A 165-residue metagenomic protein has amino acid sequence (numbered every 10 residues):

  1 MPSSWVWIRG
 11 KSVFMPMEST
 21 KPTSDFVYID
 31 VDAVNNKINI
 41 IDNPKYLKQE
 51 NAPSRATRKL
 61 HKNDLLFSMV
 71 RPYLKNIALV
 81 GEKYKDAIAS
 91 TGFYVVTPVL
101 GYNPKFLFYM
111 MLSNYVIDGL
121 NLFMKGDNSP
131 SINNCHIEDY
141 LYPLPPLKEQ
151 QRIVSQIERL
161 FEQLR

Functional and structural regions predicted by a protein language model:
M1-K21, L147-V154, E162-R165: Non-catalytic DNA-recognition/assembly elements of restriction-modification systems
P2-K11, K75, V96-N103, Y109-M110 (+2 more regions): Catalytic cores of nucleotide-enabled group-transfer and carboxylate-activating enzymes in metabolic and assembly-line
R9, K59, L66-F67, V95 (+2 more regions): Structured core elements
K11-K21, I29-K62, E82: Sequence-specific dsDNA recognition surfaces
S12-P16, M69, Y73, V99 (+3 more regions): Generic, well-ordered alpha-helical scaffold segments in large soluble proteins
R55-R58, K62-L112, M124-G126, S131: A short beta-sheet element
Y109, V116, F123, N134-C135 (+1 more regions): S-adenosyl-L-methionine
